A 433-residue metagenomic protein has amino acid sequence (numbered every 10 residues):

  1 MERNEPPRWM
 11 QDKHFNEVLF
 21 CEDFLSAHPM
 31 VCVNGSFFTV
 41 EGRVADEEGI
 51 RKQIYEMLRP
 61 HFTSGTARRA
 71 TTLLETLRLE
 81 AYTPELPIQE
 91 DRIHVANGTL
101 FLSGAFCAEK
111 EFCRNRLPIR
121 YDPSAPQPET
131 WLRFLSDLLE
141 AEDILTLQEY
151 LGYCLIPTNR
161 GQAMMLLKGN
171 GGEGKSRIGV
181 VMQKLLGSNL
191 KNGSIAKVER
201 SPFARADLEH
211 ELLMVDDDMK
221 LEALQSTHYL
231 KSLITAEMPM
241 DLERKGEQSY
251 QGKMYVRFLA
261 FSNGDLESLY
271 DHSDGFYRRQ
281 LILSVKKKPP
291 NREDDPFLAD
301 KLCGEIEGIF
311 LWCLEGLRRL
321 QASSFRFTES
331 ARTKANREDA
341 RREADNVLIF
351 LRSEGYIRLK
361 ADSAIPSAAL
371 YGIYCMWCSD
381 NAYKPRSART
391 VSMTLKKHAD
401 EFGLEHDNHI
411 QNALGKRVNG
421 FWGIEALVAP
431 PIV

Functional and structural regions predicted by a protein language model:
M1-R3, F38-T66: Short, small/acidic-rich helices and loops at N termini and domain boundaries of DNA replication/processing enzymes
M1-V33, R59-V433: Feature primarily recognizes SF3-like P-loop helicase cores of small DNA viruses
